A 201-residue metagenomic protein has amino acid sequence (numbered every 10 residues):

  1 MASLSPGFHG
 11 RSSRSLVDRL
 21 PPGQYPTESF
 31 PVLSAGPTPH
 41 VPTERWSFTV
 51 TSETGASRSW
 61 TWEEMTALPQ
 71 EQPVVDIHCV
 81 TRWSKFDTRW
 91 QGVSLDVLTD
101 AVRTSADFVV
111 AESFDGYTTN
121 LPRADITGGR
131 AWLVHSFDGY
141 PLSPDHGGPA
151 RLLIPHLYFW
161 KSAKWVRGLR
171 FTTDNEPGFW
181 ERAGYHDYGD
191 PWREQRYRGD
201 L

Functional and structural regions predicted by a protein language model:
A2-L201: Structured, non-membrane catalytic/scaffold regions adjacent to prosthetic-group chemistry
